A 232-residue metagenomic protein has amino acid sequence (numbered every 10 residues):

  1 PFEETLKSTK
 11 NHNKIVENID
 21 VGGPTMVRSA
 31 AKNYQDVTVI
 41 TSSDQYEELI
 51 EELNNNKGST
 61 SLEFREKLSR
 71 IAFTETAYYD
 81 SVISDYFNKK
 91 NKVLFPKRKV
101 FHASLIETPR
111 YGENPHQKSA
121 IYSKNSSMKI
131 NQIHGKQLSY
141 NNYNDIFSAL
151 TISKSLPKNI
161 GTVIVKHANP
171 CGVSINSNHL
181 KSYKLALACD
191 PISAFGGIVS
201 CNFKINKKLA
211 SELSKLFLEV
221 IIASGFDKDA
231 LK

Functional and structural regions predicted by a protein language model:
P1-A30: Active-site/ligand-binding-proximal alpha/beta "capping" segment
N11, S42, N178-H179: Intrinsic-disorder/low-complexity, polar/charged segments
D20, V39-S42, A223-S224: Active-site-adjacent beta-strand anchor residues
P24, D36, N55-G58: Alpha-helix capping at helix-to-loop junctions
M26, N33, V37-Q45: Mobile "lid/hinge" segments at catalytic clefts and subdomain interfaces of large enzymes
E48-E52, N56-K232: Active-site loops and adjacent core secondary-structure elements that bind or stabilize anionic groups
